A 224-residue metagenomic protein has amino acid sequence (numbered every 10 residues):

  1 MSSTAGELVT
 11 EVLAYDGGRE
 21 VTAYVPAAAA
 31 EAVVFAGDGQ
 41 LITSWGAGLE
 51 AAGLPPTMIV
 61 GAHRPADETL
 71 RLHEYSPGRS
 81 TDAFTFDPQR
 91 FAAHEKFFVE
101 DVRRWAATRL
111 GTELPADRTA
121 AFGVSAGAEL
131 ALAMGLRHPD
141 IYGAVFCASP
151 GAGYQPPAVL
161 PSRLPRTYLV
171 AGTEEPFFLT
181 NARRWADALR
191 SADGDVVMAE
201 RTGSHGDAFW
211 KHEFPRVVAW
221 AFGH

Functional and structural regions predicted by a protein language model:
M1-H224: Non-catalytic cap/lid and distal C-terminal segments of serine-dependent acyl enzymes
